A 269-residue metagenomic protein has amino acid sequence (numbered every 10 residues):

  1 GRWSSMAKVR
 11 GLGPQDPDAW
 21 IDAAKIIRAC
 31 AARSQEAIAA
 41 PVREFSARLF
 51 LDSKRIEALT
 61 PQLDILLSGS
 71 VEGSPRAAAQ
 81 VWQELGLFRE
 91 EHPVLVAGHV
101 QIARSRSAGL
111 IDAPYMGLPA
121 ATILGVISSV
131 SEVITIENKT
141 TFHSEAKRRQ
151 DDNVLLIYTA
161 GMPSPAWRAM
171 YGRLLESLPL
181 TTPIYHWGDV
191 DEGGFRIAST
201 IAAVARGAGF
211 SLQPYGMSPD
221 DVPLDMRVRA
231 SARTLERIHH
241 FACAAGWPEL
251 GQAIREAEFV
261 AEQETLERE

Functional and structural regions predicted by a protein language model:
G1-Y158, P163-S177, G193, S199-G207 (+1 more regions): Nucleic-acid enzyme cleavage-core boundary/entry regions
T181-D191: Acidic beta-strand-to-loop metal/phosphate-binding motif
